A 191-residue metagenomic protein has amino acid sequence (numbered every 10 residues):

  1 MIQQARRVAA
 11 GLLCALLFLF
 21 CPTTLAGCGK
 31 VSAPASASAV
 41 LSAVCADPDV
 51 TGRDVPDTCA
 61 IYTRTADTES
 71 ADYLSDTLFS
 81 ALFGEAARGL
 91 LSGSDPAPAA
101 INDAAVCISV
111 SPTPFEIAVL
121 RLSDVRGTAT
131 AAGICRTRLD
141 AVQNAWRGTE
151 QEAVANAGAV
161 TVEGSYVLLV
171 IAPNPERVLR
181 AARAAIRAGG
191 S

Functional and structural regions predicted by a protein language model:
I2-L13: Bacterial N-terminal signal peptides that target proteins for export
G11-T24: Bacterial N-terminal signal peptides
A35-G52: Post-signal peptide N-terminal segment of mature Sec-exported envelope proteins
S38-L41, I117-V119, T128, A132-R136 (+2 more regions): Extracytoplasmic/secreted envelope proteins and their assembly/folding machinery, especially bacterial periplasmic
C59-P114, R126-G127, A155: Short, compositionally biased low-complexity segments enriched in polar/charged residues
S109-S111, R121, Q151-S191: A short, solvent-exposed beta-edge/loop patch
V125-E163: Short Gly/Thr-rich strand-loop-strand
